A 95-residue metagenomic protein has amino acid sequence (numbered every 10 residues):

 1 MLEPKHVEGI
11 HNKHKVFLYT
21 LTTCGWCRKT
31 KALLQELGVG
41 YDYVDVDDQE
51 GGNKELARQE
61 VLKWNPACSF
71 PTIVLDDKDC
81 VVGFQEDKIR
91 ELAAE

Functional and structural regions predicted by a protein language model:
L2-G40: Local sequence-structure signature of Cys/Sec-based thiol-disulfide redox active-site neighborhoods
G25, D47, R90: Nucleotide phosphate-binding site architecture
G25, G52, D87: Short alpha-helical
V46-A67, E95: Thioredoxin-like thiol-disulfide oxidoreductase module
Q59-V81: Short, structured active-site "lid" loops
L75-E95: Non-catalytic, surface beta->alpha helical segment in thiol-disulfide oxidoreductase systems
